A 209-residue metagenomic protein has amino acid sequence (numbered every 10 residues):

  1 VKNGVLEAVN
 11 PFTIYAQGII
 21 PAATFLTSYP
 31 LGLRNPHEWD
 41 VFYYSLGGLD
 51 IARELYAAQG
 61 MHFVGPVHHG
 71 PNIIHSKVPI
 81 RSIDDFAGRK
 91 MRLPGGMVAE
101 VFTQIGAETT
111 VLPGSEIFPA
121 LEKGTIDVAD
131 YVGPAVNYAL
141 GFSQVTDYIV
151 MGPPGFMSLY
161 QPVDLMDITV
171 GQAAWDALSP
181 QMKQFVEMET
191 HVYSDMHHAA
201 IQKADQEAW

Functional and structural regions predicted by a protein language model:
K2-W39, G47-W209: N-terminal secretory/targeting leader peptides
